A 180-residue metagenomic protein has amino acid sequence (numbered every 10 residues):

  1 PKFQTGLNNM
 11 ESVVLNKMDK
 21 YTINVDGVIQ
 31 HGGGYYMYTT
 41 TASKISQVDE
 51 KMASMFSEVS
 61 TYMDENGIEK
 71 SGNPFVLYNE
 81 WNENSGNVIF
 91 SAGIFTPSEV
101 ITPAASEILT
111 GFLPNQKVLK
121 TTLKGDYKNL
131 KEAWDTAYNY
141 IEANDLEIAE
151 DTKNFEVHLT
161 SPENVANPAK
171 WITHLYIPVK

Functional and structural regions predicted by a protein language model:
P1-K180: A solvent-exposed interaction/effector surface
